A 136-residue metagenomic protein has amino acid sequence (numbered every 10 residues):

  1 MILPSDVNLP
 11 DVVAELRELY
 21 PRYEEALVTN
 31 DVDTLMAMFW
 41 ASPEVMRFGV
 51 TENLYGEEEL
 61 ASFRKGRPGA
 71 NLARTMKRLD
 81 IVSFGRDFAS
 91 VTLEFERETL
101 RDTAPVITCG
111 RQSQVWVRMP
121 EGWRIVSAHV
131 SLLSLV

Functional and structural regions predicted by a protein language model:
M1-M38, S42, V136: Short, low-complexity N-terminal intrinsically disordered segments enriched in polar/charged residues
V13, V32-D87: A solvent-exposed, acidic/Ser-Thr-rich amphipathic alpha-helical stretch
F39-W40, F95-R97, H129-L132: Short beta-strand segments enriched in hydrophobic/aromatic residues within well-folded beta-rich domains
R74-M76, T92-E94, I107-Q112: Short, surface-exposed coil-to-beta transition loops
R86-R97: A short hydrophobic beta-strand element
R97-V106: Short, cysteine-centered beta-strand-loop-beta hairpins and adjacent loop/turn segments enriched in charged/polar
C109-V136: Short beta-strand edge/turn micro-motifs at domain boundaries
